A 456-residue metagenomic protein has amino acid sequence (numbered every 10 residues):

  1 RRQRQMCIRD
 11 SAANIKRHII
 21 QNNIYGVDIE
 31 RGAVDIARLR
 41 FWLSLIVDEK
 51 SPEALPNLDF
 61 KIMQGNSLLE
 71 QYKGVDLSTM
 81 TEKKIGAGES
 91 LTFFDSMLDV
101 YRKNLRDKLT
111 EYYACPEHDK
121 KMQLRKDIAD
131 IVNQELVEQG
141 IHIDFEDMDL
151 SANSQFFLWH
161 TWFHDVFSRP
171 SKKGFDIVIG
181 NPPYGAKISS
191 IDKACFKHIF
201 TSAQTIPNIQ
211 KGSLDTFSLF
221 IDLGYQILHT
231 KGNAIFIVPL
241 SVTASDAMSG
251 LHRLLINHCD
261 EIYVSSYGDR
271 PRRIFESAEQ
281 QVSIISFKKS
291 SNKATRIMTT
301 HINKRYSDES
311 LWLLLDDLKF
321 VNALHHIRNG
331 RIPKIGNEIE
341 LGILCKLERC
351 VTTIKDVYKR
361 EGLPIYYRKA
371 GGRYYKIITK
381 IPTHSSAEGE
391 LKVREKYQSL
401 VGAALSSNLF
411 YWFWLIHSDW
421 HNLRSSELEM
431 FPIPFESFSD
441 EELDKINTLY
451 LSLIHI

Functional and structural regions predicted by a protein language model:
R2-I19, L45-F60: Flexible phosphate/Mg2+-sensing switch loops adjacent to catalytic phosphate-binding sites
Q3-C7, V357, H455-I456: Short, small-residue-biased leader/transition segments that mark boundaries at the very start of proteins
A13-V27, R31, I36: P-loop NTPase Walker
V27, G224-H229, E388-E395, W420-I454: Proline-centric
I29-V34, R38-F93, K108, F157-G362 (+2 more regions): Signature of N6-adenine DNA methyltransferases within the class I
Q71-S154, S168, K172-K173, I177: Basic, amphipathic N-terminal segments
I284-K288, Y366, K392, P432: Short, well-ordered beta-strand micro-motif
G362-Y375, E395-L415: Short Ser/Thr-interspersed hydrophobic loop/turn segments at strand-loop and sheet-helix junctions that line or gate
